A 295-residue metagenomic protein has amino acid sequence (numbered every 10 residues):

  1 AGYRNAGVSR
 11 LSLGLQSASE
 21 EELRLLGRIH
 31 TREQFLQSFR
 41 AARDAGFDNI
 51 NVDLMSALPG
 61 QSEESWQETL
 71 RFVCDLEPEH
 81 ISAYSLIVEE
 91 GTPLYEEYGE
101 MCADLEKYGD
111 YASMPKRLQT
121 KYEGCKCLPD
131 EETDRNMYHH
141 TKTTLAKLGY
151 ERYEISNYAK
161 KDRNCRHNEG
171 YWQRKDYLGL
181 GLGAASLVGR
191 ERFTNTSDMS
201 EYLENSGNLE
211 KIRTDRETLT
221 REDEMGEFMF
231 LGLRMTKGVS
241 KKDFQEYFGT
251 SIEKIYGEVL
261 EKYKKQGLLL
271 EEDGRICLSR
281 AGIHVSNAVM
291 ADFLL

Functional and structural regions predicted by a protein language model:
A1-T250: C-terminal scaffold of the Radical SAM
S65-W66, I255, V289: Residues at alpha-helix caps and immediate loop-helix transition turns in enzyme cores, especially N- and C-cap
T250-K264: Short amphipathic alpha-helical interaction segments
K264-G274: A short, conserved structural fragment
R275-S279: Minor-groove-contacting beta-hairpin "wing" of winged helix-turn-helix DNA-binding domains
A281-L295: Short, amphipathic alpha-helical interaction segments positioned at domain boundaries
